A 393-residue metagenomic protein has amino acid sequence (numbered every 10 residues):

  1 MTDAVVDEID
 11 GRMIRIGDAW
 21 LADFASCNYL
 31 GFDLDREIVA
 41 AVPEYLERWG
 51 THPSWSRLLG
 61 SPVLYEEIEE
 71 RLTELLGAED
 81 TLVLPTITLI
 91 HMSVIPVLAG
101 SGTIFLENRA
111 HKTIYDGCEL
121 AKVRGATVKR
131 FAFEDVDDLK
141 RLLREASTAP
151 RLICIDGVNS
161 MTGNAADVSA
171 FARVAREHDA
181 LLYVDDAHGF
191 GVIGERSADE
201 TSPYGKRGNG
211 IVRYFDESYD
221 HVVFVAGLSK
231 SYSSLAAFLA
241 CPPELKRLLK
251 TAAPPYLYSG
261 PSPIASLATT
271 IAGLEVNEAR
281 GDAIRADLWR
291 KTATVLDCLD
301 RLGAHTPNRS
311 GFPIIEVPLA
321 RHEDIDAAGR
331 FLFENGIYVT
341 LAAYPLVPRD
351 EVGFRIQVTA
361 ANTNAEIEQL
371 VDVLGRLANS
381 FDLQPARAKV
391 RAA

Functional and structural regions predicted by a protein language model:
M1-T51, A180: N-terminal "arm"/small-domain region of PLP-dependent enzymes with the aminotransferase-like
A40-E44, R48, E70, E74 (+2 more regions): PLP-dependent enzyme catalytic core of the Aspartate aminotransferase-like
A40-T86: Conserved N-terminal alpha-helix of the aminotransferase class I/II PLP-enzyme fold
V94-K112: Conserved PLP-anchoring active-site segment centered on the Schiff-base-forming lysine
A110-C118, D350: Short, glycine/polar-rich helix-capping loops at beta-to-alpha or helix-loop-helix junctions that flank or form
K129-V184: Active-site phosphate-binding strand-loop segment of PLP-dependent enzymes
H178-L181, H188, G194-L302, P307-R309 (+1 more regions): Active-site C-terminal subdomain of aminotransferase-like
D282-L296, D300-G336, L346, D350 (+2 more regions): Conserved PLP-binding catalytic core of the aspartate aminotransferase-like
